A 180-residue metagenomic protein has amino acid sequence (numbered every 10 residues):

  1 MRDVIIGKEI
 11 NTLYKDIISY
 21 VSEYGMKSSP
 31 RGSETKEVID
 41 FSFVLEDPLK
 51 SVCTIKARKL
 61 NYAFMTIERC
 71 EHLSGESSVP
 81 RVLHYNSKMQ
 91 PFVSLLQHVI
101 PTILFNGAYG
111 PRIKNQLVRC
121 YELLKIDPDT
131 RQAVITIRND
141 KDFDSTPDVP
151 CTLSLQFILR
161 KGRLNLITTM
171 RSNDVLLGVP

Functional and structural regions predicted by a protein language model:
M1-P180: Terminal, non-catalytic protein-protein interaction segments that mediate quaternary/complex assembly
